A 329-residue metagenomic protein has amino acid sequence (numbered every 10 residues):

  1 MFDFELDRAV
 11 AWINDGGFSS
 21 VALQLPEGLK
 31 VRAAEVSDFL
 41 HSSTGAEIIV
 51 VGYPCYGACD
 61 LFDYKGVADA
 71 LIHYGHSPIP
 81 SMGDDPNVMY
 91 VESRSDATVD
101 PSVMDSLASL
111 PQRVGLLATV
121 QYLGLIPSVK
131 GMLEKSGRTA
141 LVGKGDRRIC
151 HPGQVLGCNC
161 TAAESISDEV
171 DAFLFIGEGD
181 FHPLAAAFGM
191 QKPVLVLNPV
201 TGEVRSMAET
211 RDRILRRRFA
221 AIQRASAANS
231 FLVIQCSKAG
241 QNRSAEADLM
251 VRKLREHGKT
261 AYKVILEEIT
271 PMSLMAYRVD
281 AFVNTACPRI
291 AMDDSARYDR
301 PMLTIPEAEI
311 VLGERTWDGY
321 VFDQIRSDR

Functional and structural regions predicted by a protein language model:
M1, R8-A22, A227, W317-R329: Iron-sulfur (Fe-S) cluster-binding modules
D3-D7, I13-M207, D212, R216-R217: The feature marks the mature, well-folded catalytic cores of soluble enzymes
L25-V36, S128, A239-A247, V251 (+3 more regions): Cofactor-cradling patches in redox/metallo enzymes
G52, K144, I265-E268, T304-P306: Short loop/edge segments at beta-strand edges and connector loops that shape dinucleotide/nucleotide cofactor-binding
A70-L71, G75-D85, I166-L184, A225-G240 (+1 more regions): Extended, charge-rich low-complexity interaction segments
R94, V200-D212, P288-R329: Peripheral docking tails and interdomain loops at the edges of cofactor- or intermediate-handling domains
S102, S106, Q121-S128, R224-N229 (+1 more regions): Short, glycine-/small-residue-rich phosphate/pyrophosphate-handling segment
F181-T260, E268-A276: Redox- and metal-dependent alpha/beta enzyme cores, enriched for Fe-S-associated oxidoreductases and cofactor-handling
